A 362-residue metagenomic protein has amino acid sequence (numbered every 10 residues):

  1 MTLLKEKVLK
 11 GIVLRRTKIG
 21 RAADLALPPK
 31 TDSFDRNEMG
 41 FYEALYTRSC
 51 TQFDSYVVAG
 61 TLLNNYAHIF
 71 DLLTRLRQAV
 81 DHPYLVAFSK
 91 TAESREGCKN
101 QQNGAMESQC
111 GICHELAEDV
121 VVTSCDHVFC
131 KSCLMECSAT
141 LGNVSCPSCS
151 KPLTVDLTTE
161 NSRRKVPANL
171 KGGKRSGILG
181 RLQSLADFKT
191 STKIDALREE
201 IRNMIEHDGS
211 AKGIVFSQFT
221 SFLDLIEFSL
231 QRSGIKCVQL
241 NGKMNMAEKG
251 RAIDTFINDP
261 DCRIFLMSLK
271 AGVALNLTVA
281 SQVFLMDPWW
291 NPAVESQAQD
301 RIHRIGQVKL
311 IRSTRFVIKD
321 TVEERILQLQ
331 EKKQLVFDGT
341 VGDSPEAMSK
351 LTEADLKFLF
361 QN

Functional and structural regions predicted by a protein language model:
T2-P28, M39, T47-N362: ASCE P-loop NTPase motor core, strongest for the SF2 helicase catalytic module
K30-R36: Short amphipathic
Y42: Short amphipathic alpha-helical "interface-anchor" segments enriched in bulky aromatics
